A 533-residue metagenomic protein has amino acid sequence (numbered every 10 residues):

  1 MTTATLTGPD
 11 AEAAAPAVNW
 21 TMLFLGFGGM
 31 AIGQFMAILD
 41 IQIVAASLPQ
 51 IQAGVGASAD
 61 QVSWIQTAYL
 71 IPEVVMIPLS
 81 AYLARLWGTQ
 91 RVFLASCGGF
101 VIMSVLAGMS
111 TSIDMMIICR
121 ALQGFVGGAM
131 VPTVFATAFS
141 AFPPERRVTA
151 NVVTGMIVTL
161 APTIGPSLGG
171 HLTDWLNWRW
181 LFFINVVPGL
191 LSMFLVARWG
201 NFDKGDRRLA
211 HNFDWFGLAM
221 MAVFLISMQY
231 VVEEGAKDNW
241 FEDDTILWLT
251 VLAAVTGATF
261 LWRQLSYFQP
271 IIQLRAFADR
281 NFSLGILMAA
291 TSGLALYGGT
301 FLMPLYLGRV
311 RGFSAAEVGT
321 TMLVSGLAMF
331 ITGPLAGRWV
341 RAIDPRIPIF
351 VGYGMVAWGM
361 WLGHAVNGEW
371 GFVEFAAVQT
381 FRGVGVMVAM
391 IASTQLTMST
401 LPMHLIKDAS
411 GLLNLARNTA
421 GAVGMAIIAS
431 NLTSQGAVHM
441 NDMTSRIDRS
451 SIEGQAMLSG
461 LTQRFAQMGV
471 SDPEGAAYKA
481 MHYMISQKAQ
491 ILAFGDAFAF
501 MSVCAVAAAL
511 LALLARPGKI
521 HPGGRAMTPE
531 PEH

Functional and structural regions predicted by a protein language model:
T2, P9-P16, Q61, A416-P517 (+1 more regions): Hydrophobic transmembrane architecture of multi-pass small-molecule transporters
T3, V186-K204, A222-E234, L252-S266 (+1 more regions): C-terminal membrane-cytosol helix-exit motif in multi-pass small-molecule transporters
V18-A81, R85-F93, G99, S104 (+10 more regions): Transmembrane core module of solute transporters
L70, I77-A219, E234, D243: Helix-loop-helix hairpins in multi-pass membrane proteins, especially solute transporters
T149, V153-G155, P162-P166, G170 (+2 more regions): Small-residue-rich alpha-helical segments with characteristic i,i+4
V186-M228, W240, T245, I272-A278 (+3 more regions): Central mid-sequence intracellular linker of multi-pass
L209-H211, S266, K488: Short Gly/Pro-enriched turn/cap motifs at secondary-structure boundaries
